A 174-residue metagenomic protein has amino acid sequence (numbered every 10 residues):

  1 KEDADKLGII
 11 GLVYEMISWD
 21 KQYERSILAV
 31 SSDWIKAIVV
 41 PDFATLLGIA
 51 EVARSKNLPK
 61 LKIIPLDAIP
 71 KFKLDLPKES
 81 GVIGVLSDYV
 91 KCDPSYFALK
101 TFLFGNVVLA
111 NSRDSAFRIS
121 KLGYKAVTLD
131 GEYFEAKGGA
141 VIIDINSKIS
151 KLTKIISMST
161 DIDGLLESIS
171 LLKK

Functional and structural regions predicted by a protein language model:
K1-L171: Hinge-like oligomerization/junction regions that interrupt long coiled-coil arms in large cytoskeletal
